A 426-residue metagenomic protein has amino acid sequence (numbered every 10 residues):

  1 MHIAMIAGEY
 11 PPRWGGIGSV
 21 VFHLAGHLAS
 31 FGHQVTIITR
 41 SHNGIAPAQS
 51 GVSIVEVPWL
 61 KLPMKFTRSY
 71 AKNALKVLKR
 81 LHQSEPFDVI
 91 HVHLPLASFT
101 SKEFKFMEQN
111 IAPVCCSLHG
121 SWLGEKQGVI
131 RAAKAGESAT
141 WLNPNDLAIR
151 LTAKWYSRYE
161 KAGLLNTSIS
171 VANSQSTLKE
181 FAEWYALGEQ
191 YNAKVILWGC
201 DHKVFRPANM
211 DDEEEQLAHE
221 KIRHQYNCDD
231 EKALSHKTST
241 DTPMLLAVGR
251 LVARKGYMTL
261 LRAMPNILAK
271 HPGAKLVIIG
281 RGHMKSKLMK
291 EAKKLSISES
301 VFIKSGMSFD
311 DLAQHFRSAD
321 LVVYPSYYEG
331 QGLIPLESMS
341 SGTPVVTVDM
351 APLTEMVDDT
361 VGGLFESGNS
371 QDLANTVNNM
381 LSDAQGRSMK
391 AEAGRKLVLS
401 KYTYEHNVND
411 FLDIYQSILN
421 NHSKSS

Functional and structural regions predicted by a protein language model:
W122, S138-S170: Membrane-proximal helix-turn-helix segments that form the acceptor-binding/catalytic region of lipid-linked
S176, G199: Carbohydrate-associated surface elements
N227-E231, K237-K255, L261-M264: Conserved donor-binding/catalytic core segment of Leloir-type glycosyltransferases
M289-M307: Nucleotide-activated donor-binding/catalytic signature segment of Leloir-type glycosyltransferases, i.e., the conserved
G306-M307, Q314-A319: Short alpha-helical donor nucleotide-sugar binding micro-motif in glycosyltransferases
Y327: Aromatic "clamp/platform" in nucleotide-sugar-dependent glycosyltransferases that forms part of the donor/acceptor
P344-T347: Short hydrophobic beta-strand element within catalytic cores of glycosyltransferases and related nucleotide-activated
D359-S370, N379-Q385: Conserved acidic donor-binding segment of nucleotide-sugar-dependent glycosyltransferases
